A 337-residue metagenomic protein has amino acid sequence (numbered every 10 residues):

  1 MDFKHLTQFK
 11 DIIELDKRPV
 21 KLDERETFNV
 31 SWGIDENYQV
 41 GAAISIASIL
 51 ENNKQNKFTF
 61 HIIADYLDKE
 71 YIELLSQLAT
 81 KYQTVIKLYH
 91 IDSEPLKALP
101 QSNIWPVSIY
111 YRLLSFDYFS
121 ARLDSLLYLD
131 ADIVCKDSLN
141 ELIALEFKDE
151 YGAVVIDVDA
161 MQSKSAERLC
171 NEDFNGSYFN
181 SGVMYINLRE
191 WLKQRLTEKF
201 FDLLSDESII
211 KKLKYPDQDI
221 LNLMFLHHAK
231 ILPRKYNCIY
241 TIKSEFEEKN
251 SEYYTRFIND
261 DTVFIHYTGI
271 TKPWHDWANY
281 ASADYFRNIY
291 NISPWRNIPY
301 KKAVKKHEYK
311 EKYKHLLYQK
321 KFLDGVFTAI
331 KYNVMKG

Functional and structural regions predicted by a protein language model:
M1-I34, L188-G337: A glycosyltransferase accessory/donor-loop signature
N29-W32, I49, T59-H61: Hydrophobic targeting segments
Q39-N53: Histidine-anchored nucleotide/phosphate-binding helix
F58-Y66, V154-V155: Short internal beta-strands
E70-Y118: Active-site-proximal specificity loops/subdomain of glycosyltransferases
L88-E94, S108-S163, Y178, V183-I186 (+1 more regions): GT-A fold catalytic core of metal-dependent nucleotide-sugar glycosyltransferases, centered on the diacidic
L99-S108, A166-N171, F246-S251: Short, surface-exposed amphipathic charged segments that create phosphate/polyanion-binding patches used for binding
G152-D173, N279-S282, W295: A short, conserved beta-to-alpha structural element at the edge of catalytic cores that scaffolds binding
